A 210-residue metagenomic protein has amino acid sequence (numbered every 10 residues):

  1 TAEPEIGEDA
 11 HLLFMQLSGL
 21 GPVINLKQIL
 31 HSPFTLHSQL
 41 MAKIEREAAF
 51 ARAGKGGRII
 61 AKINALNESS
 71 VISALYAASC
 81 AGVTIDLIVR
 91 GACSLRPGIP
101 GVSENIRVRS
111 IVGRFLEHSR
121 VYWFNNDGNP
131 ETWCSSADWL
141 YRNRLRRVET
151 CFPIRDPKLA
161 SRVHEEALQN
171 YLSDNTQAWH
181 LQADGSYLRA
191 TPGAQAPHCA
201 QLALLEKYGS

Functional and structural regions predicted by a protein language model:
A2-G7, G21-I24, P33-S210: PLD/PLD-like phosphodiesterase catalytic module centered on the HKD motif
Q28-I29: A ubiquitous short alpha-helical element
